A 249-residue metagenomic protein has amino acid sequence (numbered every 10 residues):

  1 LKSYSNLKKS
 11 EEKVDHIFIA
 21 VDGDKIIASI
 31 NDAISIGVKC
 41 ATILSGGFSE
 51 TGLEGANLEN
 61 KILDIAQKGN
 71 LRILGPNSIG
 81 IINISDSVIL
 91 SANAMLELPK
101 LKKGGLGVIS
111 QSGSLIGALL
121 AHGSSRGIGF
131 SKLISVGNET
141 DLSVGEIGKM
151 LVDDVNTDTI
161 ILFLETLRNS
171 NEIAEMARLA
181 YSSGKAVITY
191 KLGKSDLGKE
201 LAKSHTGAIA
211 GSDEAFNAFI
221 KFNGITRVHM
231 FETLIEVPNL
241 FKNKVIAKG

Functional and structural regions predicted by a protein language model:
L1-G249: Catalytic-core regions of core metabolic enzymes, especially those transforming organic acids/acyl-group intermediates
